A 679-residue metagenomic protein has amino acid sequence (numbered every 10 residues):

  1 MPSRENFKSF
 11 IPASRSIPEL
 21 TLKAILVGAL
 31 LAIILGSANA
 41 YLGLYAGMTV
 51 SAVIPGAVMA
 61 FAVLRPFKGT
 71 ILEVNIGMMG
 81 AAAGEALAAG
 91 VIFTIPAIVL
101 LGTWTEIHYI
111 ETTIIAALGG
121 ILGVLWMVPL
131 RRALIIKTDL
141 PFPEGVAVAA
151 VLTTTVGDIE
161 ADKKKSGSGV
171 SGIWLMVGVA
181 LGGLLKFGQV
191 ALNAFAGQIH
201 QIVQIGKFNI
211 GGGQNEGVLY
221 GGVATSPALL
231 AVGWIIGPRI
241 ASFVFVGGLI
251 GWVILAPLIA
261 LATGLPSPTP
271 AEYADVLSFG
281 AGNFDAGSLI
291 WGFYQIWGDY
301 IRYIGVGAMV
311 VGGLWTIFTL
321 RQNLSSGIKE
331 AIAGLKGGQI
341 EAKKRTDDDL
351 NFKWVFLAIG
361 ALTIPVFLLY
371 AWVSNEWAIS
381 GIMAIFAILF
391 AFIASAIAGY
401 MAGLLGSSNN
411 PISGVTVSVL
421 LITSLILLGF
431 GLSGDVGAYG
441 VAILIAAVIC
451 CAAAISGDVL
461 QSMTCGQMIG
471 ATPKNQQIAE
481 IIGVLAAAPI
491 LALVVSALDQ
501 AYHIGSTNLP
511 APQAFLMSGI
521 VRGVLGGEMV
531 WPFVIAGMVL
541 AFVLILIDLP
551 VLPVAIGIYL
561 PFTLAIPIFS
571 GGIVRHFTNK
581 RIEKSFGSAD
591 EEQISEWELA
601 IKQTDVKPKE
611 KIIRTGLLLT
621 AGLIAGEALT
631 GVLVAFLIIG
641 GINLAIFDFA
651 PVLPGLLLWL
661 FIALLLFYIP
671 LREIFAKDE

Functional and structural regions predicted by a protein language model:
M1-E679: Alpha-helical multipass membrane-protein architecture
